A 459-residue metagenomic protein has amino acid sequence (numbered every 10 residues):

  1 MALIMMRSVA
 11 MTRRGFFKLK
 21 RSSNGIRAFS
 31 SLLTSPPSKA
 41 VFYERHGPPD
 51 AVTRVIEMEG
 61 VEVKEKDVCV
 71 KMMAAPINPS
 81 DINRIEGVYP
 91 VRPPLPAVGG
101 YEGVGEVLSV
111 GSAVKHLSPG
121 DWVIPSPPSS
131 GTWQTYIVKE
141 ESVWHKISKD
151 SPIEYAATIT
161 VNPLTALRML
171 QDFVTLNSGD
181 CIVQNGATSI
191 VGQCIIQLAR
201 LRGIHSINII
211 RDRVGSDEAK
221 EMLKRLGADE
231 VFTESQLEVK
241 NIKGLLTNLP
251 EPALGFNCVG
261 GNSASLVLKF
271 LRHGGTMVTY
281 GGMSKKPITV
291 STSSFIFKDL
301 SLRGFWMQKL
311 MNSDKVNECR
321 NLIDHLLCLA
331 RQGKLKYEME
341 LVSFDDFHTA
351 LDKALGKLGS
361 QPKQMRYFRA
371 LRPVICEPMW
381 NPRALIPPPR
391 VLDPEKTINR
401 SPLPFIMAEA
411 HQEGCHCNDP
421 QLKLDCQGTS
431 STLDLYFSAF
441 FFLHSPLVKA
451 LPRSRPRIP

Functional and structural regions predicted by a protein language model:
M1-P37: N-terminal mitochondrial targeting presequence
K18-R21, G25-L33, F42-M73, P94-V98 (+1 more regions): A short N-terminal beta-strand-loop micro-motif at the entrance of redox/enzyme domains
E59-I77, E86-G131: Glycine-rich beta-strand-centered segment in the early N-terminal region that forms part of a ligand/cofactor-binding
N83, W122-G186: NAD(P)H dinucleotide-binding glycine-rich loop of Rossmann-like/cofactor-binding domains, especially the beta1-alpha1
P163-L164, G186-Q193, G261: Glycine-rich NAD(P) Rossmann-fold beta1-alpha1 loop
R200-S263, K315-C319: Adenosine-nucleotide cofactor-binding segment
R202, D217-A219, N262-K334, L371-V374 (+1 more regions): Glycine-rich phosphate-binding loop and adjacent beta-alpha segment of Rossmann(oid) nucleotide-cofactor-binding
S313-P382, P402-A408, Q412-L422, P459: C-terminal hydrophobic helical "lid"/dimerization subdomain of Rossmann-like NAD(P)H-dependent oxidoreductases
